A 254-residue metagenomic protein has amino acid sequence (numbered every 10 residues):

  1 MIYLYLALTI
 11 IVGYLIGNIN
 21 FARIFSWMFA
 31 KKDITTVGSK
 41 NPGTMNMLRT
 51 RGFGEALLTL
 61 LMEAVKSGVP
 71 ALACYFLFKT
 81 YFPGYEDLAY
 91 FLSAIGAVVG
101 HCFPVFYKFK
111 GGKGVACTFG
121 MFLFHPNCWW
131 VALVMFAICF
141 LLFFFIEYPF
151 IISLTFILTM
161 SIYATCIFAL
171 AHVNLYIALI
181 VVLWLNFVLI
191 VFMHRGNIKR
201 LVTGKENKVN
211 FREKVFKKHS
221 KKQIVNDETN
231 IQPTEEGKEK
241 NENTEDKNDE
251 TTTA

Functional and structural regions predicted by a protein language model:
M1-L8, A71-L92, L123-V131, C166-V182: Helix-coil boundary and interhelical linker segments in multi-pass alpha-helical membrane proteins
Y5, T9, G13-Y14, N18 (+12 more regions): Alpha-helical transmembrane segments in multi-pass membrane proteins
V12-N18, R23, L58, V98-K108 (+1 more regions): Transmembrane alpha-helix interface/packing and boundary motifs in multi-pass membrane proteins, characterized by
R23-E55, G111, K199-Q223: Cytosolic, membrane-interface loops and tails of multi-pass inner-membrane proteins
D33-G43, V105-F119, Y148-T159: Short, non-helical or kinked segments that cap or interrupt transmembrane helices
L48-G52, C74-F78, G96, V115-I146 (+1 more regions): Interfacial segments of multi-pass membrane proteins
C139-L170, Y176-I190: Canonical bilayer-spanning transmembrane alpha-helix
K218-A254: Long, low-complexity, intrinsically disordered cytosolic termini of multi-pass membrane proteins
